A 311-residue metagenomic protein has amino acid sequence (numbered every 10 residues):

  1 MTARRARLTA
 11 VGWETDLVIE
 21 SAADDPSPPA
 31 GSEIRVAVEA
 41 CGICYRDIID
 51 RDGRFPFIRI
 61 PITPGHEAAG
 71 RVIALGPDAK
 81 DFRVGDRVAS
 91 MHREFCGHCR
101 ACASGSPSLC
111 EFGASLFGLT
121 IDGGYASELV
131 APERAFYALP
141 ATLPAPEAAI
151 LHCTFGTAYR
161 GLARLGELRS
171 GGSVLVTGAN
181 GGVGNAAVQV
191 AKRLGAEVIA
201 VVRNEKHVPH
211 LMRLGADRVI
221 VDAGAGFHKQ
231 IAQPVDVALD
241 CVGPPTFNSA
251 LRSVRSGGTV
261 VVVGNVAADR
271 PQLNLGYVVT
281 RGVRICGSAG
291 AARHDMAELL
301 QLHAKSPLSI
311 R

Functional and structural regions predicted by a protein language model:
M1-A69, A131, V219: Short N-terminal strand-loop motif that marks the start of NAD(P)H/FAD-dependent oxidoreductase cofactor-binding domains
D25-C41, R54-A103, P140-L143: Glycine-rich beta-strand-centered segment in the early N-terminal region that forms part of a ligand/cofactor-binding
A37, E94-G178: NAD(P)H dinucleotide-binding glycine-rich loop of Rossmann-like/cofactor-binding domains, especially the beta1-alpha1
A141-G224: Mid-domain Rossmann-like dinucleotide-binding core that forms the NAD(H)/NADP(H) cofactor-binding site
L194, V242-S309: Glycine-rich phosphate-binding loop and adjacent beta-alpha segment of Rossmann(oid) nucleotide-cofactor-binding
V201-E205, D222-A223, C241, G264 (+1 more regions): N-terminal Rossmann-fold cofactor-binding loop
K229-A238: A short acidic, Gly/Pro-enriched loop at the edge of an enzyme's catalytic core that lines a small-molecule cofactor
